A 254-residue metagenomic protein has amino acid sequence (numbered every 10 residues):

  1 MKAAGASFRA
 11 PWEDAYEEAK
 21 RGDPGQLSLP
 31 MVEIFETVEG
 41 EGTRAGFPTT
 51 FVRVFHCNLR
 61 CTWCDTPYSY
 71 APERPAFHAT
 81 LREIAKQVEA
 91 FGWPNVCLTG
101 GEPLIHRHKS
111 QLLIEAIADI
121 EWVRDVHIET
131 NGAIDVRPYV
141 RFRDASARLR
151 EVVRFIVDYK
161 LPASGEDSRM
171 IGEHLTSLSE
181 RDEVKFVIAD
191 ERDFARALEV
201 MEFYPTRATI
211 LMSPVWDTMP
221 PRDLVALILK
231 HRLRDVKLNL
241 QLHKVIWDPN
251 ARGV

Functional and structural regions predicted by a protein language model:
M1-F51, F55, L59-W63, P67 (+2 more regions): Flexible, acidic/Gly-rich N-terminal and inter-domain linker regions that tether and position cofactor-handling modules
A3-E18, L29, P48-T49, R60-V152: Conserved Radical SAM active-site core
A19, G40-A45, S69-Y70, E151-I156 (+1 more regions): Short, mixed-charge, low-aromatic patches
R21, I34, E41, V88-A90 (+2 more regions): Generic hydrophobic alpha-helical membrane-segment signal
I34, V54, G101, N131 (+1 more regions): Fold-independent oxyanion-binding glycine-rich loops and adjacent beta-strand/coil segments at enzyme active sites
F51-R53, N95-C97, E183-K185: Short aromatic/hydrophobic contact patches that present stacked aromatics for nucleic-acid/ligand binding
I105-V254: Conserved AdoMet/S-adenosylmethionine-binding subsite of the radical SAM
